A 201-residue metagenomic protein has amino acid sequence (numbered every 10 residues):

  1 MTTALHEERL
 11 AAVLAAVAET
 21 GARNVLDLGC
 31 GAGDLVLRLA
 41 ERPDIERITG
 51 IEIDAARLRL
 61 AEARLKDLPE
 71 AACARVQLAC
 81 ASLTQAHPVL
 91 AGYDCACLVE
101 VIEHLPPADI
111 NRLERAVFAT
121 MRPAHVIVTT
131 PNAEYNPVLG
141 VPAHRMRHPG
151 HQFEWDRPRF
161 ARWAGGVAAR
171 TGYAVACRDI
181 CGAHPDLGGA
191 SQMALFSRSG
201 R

Functional and structural regions predicted by a protein language model:
T3-H6, A12, D34-L35, I53-L98 (+1 more regions): S-adenosyl-L-methionine-dependent methyltransferase catalytic module, highlighting the catalytic core
L5-R23: Conserved alpha-helix/loop element of class I SAM-dependent methyltransferases that forms part of the SAM/SAH-binding
A22-G31: Conserved class I S-adenosyl-L-methionine
R23, E46, A124: Short acidic/polar active-site loop segments enriched in Thr and Asp
A32-D44: Conserved SAM-binding loop of SAM-dependent methyltransferases across substrates and taxa, primarily the Class I
R47-E52: Conserved SAM-binding motif I beta-strand of class I
